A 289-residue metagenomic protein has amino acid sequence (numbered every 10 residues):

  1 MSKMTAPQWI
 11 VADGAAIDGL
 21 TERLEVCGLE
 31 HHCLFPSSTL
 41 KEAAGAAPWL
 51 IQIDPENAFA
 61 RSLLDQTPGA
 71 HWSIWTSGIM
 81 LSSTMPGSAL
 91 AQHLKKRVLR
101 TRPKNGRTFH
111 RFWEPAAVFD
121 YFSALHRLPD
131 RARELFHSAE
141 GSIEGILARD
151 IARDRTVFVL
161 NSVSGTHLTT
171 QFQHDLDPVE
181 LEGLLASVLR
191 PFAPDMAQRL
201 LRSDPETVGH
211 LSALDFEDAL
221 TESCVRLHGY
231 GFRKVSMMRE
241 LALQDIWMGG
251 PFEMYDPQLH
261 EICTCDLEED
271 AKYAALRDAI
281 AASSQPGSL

Functional and structural regions predicted by a protein language model:
M1-G45, L50, D54-P55, S82-A91 (+1 more regions): A contiguous, surface-oriented mixed alpha/beta subdomain in the mid-to-C-terminal portion of proteins that forms
S2, A70-H71: Short acidic/polar alpha-helix capping motifs at helix-coil junctions
P55, T67-P68: Contiguous, structured surface segment used for ligand recognition
A60-Q66: A glycine-rich, hydrophobic loop/mini-helix early in the fold
W75-I79: Glycine- and acidic
